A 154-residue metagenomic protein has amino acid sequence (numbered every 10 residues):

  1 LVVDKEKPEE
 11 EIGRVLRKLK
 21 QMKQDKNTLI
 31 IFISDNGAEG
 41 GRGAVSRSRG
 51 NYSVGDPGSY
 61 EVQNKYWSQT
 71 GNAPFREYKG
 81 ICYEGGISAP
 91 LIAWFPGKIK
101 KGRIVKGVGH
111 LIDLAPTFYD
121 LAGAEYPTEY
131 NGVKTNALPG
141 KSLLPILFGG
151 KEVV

Functional and structural regions predicted by a protein language model:
L1, W94-I99: Short glycine/proline-rich turn/loop motifs
L1-E6, C82: Short acidic-aromatic active-site loops that bind/stabilize oxyanions
K5-P8, I12-V15, L29-D35, P90-I92 (+1 more regions): Beta-strand elements within well-structured catalytic alpha/beta cores of enzymes that handle phosphate/sulfate esters
R14-N27, L121-Y130: Surface-exposed helix-capping loop/turn segments at secondary-structure junctions
K20-W94: Histidine-centered active-site microenvironments of extracellular/periplasmic hydrolases and transferases
P57-E84, K98-G107, I112-V154: C-terminal cap/loop subdomain of S1 sulfatases and analogous C-terminal strand-loop tails that border
